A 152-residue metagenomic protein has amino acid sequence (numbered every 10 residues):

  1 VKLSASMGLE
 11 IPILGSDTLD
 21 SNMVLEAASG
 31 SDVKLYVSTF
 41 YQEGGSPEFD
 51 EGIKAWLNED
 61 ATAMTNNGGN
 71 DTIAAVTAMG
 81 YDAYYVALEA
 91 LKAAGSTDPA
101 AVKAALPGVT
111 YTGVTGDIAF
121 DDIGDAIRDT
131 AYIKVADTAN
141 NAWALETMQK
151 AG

Functional and structural regions predicted by a protein language model:
K2, S6, V86-E89: Short helices/loops that flank or line small-molecule/ion binding pockets
L3-Y81, V135-A151: Extracellular/periplasmic periplasmic-binding protein-like sensory domains
A61-A78, Y84-A142: Segments of small-molecule ligand-sensing domains
